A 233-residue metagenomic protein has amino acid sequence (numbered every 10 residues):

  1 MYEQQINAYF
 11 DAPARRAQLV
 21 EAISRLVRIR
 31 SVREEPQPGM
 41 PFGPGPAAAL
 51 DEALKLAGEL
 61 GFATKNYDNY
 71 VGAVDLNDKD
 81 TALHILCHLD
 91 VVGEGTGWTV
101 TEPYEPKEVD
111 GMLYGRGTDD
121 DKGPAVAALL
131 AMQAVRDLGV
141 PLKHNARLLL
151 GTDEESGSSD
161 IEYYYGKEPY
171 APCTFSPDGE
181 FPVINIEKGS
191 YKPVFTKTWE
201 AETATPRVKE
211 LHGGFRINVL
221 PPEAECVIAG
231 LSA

Functional and structural regions predicted by a protein language model:
M1-C87, V92-G95: N-terminal helical capping/dimerization or prosegment-like subdomains of hydrolases acting on amide or phosphate bonds
A12, R16-L19, P46, L50 (+4 more regions): Generic structural signal for well-ordered, non-membrane alpha-helical segments in soluble metabolic enzymes
S24, A73, R147, V194-T196 (+1 more regions): Beta-strand secondary-structure signal
D51-G58, L129, R136, T196: Class I S-adenosyl-L-methionine
N69-Y70, C87-L89, D110, T118 (+4 more regions): Fold-independent oxyanion-binding glycine-rich loops and adjacent beta-strand/coil segments at enzyme active sites
A82-L150, S156: Active-site metal-coordination/substrate-binding segment of hydrolases, especially metallo-dependent peptidases
E155, I161-A233: Midchain, well-structured core segments that form catalytic/ion-binding scaffolds
